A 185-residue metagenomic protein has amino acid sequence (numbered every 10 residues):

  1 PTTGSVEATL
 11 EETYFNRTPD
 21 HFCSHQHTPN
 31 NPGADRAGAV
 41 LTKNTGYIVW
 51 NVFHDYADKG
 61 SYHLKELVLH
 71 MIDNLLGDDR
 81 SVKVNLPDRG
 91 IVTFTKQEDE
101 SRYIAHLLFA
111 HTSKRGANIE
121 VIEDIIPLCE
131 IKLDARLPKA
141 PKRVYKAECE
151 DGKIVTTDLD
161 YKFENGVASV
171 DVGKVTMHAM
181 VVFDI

Functional and structural regions predicted by a protein language model:
P1-K174, A179-V181, I185: A conserved amphipathic helix/loop scaffold that creates a polar/acidic microenvironment used either to coordinate
